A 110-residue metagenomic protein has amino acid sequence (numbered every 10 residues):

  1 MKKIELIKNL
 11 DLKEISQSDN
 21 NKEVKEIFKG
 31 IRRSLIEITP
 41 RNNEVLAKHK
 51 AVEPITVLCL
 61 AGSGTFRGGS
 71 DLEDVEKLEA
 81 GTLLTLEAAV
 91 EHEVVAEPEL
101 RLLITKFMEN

Functional and structural regions predicted by a protein language model:
M1-R32, R67, E79: A short, N-terminal "cap"/entry segment at the start of jelly-roll beta-barrel domains of the cupin/DSBH fold
N21, S34-A51: Conserved short histidine dyad/triad with adjacent acidic residue
T39-R41, A51-F66: Short, conserved beta-strand element in jelly-roll/cupin
V45-L46, T65, L84, A88-E93: Histidine-centered metal-chelating micro-motifs
L60-A61, E79, P98: A cytosolic small-molecule/anion-sensing beta-strand core signal
L72-A88: Short acidic-glycine-tyrosine-enriched beta hairpin
A88-N110: Ligand-binding loop in jelly-roll beta-barrel domains
